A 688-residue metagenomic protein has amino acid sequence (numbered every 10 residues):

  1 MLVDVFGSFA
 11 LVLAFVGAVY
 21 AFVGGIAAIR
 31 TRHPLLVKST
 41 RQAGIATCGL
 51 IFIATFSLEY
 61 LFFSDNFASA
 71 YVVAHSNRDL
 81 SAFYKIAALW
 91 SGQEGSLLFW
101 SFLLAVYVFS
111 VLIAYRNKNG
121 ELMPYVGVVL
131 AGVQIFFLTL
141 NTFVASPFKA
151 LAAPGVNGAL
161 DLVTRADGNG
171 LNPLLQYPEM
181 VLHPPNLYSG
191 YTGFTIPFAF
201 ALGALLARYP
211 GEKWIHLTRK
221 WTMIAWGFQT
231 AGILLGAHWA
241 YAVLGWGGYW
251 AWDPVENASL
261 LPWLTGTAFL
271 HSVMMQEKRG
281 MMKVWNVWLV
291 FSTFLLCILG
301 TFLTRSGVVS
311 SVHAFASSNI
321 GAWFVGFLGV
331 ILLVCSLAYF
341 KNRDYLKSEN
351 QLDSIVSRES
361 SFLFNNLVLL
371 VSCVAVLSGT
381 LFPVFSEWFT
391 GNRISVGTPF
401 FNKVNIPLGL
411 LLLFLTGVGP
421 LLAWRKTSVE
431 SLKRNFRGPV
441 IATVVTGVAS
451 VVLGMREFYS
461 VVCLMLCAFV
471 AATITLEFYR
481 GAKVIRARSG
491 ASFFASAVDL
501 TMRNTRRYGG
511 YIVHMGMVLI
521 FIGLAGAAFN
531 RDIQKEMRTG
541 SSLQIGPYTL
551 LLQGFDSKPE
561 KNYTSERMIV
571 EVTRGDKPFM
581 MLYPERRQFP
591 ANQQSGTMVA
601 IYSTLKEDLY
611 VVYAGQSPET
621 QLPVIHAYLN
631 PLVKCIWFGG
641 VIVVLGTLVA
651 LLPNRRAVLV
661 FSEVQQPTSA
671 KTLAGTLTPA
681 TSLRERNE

Functional and structural regions predicted by a protein language model:
M1-G675, E688: Solvent-exposed, non-transmembrane regions of integral membrane proteins
T678-E688: Long, low-complexity, intrinsically disordered segments
